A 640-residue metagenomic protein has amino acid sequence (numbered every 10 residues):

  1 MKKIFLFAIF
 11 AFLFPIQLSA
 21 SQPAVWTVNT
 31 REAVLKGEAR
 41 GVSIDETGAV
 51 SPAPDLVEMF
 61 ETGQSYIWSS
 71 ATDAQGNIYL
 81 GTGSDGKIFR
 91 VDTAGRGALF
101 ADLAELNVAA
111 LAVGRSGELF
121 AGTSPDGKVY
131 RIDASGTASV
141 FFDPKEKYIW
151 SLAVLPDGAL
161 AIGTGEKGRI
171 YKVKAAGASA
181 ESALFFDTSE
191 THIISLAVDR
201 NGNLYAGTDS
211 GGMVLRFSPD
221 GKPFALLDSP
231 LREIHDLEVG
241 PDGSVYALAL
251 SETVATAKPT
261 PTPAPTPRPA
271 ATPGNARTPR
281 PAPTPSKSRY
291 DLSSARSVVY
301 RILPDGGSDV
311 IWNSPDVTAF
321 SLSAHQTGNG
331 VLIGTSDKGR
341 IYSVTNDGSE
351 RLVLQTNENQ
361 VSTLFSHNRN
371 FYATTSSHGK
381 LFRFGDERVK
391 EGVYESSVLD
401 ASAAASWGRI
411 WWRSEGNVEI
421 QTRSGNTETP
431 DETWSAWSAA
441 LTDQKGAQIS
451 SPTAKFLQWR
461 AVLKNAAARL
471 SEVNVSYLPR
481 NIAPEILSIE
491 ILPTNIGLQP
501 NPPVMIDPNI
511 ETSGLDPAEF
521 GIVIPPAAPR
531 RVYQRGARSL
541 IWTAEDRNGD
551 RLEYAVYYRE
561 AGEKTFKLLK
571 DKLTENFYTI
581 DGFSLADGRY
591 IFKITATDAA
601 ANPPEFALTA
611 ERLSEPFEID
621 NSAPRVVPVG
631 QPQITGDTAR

Functional and structural regions predicted by a protein language model:
Q22-A24, N29-A33, E38-G41, D337 (+2 more regions): Beta-strand-rich ligand- or partner-binding modules with a strong bias toward extracellular/periplasmic carbohydrate
P23-D55, Y130, Y171, L215 (+1 more regions): Blade/loop signatures of beta-propeller domains
A24-V34, L250-S294, P604: Short, conserved, GDST-rich strand-edge loop motifs in beta-rich repeat architectures
M59-G63, F100-A104, F141-K145, F185-S189 (+4 more regions): Surface loop/turn motifs at the tips and blade-to-blade linkers of beta-strand repeat domains
T72-Q75, V113-S116, V154-D157, V198-N201 (+3 more regions): Residue-level detector of Asp-centered blade-edge/turn motifs that repeat once per structural unit in beta-propeller
N77-L80, E118-A121, A159-I162, N203-A206 (+4 more regions): Conserved beta-propeller blade signature
K87-R90, G127-R131, R169-Y171, M213-L215 (+3 more regions): A short loop-to-beta-strand structural motif that recurs across blades of beta-propeller domains
